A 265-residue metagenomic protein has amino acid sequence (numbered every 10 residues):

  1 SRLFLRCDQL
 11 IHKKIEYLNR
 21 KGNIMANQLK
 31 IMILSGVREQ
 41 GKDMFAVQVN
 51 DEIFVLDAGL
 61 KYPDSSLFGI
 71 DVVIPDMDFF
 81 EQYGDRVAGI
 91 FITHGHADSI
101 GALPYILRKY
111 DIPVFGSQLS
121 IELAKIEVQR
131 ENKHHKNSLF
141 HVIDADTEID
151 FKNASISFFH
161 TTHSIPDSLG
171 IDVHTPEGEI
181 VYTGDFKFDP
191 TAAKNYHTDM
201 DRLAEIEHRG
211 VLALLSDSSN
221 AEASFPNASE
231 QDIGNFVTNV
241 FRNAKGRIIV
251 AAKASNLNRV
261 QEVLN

Functional and structural regions predicted by a protein language model:
L10, Y17: Cationic, low-complexity basic patches in intrinsically disordered or flexible, solvent-exposed regions
A26-F91, H96-N265: His/Asp/Glu-rich metal-coordinating catalytic cores of metallo-dependent phosphodiesterases/hydrolases acting on
